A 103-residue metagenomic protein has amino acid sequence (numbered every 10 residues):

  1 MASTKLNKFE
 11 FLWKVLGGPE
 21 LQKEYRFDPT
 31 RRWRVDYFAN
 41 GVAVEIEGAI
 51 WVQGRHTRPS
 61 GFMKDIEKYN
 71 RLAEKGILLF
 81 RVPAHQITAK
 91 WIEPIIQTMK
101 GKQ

Functional and structural regions predicted by a protein language model:
M1-Q103: Nucleic-acid endo/exonuclease domains
